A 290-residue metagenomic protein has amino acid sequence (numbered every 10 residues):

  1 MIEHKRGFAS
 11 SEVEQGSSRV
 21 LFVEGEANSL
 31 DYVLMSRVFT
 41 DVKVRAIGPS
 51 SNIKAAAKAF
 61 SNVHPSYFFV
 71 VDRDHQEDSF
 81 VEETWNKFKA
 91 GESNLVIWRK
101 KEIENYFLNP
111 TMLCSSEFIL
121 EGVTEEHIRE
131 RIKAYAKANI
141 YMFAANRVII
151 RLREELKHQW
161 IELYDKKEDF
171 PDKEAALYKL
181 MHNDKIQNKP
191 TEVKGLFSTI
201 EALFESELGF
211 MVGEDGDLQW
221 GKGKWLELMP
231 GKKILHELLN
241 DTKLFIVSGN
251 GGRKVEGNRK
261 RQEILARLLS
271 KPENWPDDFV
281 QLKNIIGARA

Functional and structural regions predicted by a protein language model:
M1-A290: Acidic, divalent-metal-binding catalytic cores of TOPRIM and closely related two-metal-ion phosphodiester/pyrophosphate
